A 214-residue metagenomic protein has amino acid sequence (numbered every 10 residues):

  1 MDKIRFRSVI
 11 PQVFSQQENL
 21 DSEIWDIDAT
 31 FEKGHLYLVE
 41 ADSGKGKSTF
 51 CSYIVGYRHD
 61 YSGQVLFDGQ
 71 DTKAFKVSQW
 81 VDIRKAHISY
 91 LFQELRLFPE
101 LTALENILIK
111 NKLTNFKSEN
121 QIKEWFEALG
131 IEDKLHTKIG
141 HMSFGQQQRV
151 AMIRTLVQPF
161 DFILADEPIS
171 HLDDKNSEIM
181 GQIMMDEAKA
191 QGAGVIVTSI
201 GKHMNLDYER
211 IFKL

Functional and structural regions predicted by a protein language model:
V55: Helix-to-loop junction immediately C-terminal to a conserved catalytic motif
G63-T72: Conserved ABC transporter NBD signature motif
T72-S89: ABC ATPase NBD coupling module
E119-K134: Conserved ABC ATPase "signature" region
K138-Q146: Conserved ABC ATPase signature
M152: Hydrophobic anchor residue at the start of the ABC signature
I163-D166: Catalytic Walker B motif of ABC-type/P-loop ATPase nucleotide-binding domains
